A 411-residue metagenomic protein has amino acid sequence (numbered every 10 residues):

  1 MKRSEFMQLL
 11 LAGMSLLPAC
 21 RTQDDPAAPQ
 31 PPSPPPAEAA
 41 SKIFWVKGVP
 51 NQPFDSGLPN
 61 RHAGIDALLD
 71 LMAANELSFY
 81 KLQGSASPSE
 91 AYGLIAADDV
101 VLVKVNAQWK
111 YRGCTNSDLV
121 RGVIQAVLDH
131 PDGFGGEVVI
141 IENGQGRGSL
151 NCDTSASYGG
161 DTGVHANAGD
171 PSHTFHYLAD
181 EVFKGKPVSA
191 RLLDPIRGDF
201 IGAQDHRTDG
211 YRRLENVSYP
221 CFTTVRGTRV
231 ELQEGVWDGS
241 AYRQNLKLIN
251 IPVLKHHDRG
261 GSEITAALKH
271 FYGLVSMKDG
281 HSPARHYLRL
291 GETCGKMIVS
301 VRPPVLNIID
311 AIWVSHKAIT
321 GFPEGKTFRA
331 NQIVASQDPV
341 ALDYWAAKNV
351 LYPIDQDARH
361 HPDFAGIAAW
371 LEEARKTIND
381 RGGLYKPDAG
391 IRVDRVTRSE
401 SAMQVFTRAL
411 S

Functional and structural regions predicted by a protein language model:
E5-T22: N-terminal export signals
Q8, A27-A28, R197: Low-complexity, compositionally biased segments
C20-P36: Bacterial Sec-dependent N-terminal signal peptides
P31-A97, L102-Q125, H130-I140, G144-S411: Extended, low-polarity segments enriched in aliphatic/aromatic residues
